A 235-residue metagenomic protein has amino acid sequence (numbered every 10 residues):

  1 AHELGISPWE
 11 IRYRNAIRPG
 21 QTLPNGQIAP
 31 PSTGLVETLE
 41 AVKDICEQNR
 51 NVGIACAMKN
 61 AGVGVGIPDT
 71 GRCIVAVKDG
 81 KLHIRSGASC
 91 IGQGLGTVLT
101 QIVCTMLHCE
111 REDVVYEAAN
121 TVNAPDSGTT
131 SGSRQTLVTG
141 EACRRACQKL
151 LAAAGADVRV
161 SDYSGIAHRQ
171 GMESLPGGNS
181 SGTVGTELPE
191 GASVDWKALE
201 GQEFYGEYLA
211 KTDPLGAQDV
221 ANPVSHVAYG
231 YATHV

Functional and structural regions predicted by a protein language model:
H2-L4, P8-L107, A119-V235: Cofactor-centric catalytic regions
C109-R111: N-terminal structural subdomain of ketosynthase/condensing enzymes
